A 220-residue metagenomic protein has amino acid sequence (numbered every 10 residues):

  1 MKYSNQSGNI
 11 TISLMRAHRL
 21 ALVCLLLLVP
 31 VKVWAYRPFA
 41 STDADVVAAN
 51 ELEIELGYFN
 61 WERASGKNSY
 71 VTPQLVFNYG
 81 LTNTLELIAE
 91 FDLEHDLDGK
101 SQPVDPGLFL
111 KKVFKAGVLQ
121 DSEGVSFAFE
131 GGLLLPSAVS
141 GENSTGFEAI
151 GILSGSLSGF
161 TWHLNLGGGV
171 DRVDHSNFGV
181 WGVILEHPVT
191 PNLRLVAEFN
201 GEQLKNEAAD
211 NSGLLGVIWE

Functional and structural regions predicted by a protein language model:
M1-S4, P103: A broad structural signal for short, well-ordered beta-strand segments within beta-sheet-rich domains
Y3-A21: Bacterial N-terminal signal peptides that target proteins for export
A21-V23, V33: Cleavable N-terminal signal peptides
L26-L27: Hydrophobic alpha-helical transmembrane segments of integral membrane proteins, especially lipid-exposed positions
W34-E220: Transmembrane beta-barrel domains of Gram-negative outer membranes and organellar outer membranes
